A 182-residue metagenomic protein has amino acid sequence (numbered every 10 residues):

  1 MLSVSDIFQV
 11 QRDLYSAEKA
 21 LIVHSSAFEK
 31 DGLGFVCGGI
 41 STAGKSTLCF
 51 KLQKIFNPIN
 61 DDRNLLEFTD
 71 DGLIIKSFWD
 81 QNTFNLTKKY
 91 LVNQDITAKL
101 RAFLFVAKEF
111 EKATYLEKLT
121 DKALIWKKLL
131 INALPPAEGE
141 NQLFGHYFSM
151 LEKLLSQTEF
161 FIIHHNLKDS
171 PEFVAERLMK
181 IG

Functional and structural regions predicted by a protein language model:
M1-D13, E172-G182: Charged, amphipathic alpha-helical linker segments immediately N-terminal to NTP-binding catalytic cores
S3-K30, G34: A short mid-domain helix/strand-loop element embedded in enzyme catalytic domains that forms or borders the active-site
H24-I40, K54-G182: Glycine-rich, often acidic-flanked micro-motifs that create phosphate/phosphodiester-binding or positioning elements
A43-K45: Conserved glycine(s) of the Walker
L48-C49: Post-Walker A alpha-helix
